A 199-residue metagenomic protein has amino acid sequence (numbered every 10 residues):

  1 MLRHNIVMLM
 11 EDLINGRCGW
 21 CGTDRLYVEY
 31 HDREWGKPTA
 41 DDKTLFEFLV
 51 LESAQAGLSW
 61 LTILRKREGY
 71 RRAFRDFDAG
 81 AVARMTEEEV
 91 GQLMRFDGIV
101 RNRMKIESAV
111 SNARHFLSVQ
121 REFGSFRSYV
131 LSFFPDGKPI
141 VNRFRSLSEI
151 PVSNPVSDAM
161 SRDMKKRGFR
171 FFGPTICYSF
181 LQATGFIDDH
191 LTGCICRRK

Functional and structural regions predicted by a protein language model:
L2-K199: HhH-family (HhH-GPD) DNA N-glycosylase catalytic core used in base-excision repair
